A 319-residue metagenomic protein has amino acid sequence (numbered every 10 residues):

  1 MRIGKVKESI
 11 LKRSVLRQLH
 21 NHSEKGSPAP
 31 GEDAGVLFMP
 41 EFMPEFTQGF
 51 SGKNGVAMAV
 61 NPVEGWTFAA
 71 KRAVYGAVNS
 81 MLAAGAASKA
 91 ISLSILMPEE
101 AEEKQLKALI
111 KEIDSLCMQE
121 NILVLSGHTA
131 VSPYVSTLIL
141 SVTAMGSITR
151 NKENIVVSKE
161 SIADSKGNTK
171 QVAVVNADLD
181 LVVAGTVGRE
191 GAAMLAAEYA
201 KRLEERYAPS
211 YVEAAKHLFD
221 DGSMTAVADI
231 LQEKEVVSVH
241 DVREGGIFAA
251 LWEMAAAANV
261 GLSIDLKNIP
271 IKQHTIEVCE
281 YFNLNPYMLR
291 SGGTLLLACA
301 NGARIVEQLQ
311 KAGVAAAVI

Functional and structural regions predicted by a protein language model:
M1-I319: Helix-biased detector of long, well-ordered alpha-helical tracts
